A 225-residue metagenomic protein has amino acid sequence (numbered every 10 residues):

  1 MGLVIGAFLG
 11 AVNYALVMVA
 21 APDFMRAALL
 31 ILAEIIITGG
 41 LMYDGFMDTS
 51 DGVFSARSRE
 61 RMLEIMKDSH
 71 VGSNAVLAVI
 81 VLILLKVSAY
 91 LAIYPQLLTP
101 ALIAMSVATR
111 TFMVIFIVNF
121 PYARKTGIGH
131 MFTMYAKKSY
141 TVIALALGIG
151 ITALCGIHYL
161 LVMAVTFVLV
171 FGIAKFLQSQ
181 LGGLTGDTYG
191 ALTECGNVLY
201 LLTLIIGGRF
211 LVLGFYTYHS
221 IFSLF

Functional and structural regions predicted by a protein language model:
M1-G39, R61-L63, D68-S69, N74-F225: Hydrophobic alpha-helical transmembrane segments
V53-S55, L192: Catalytic P-loop NTPase motifs of RecA-like helicase/translocase cores
